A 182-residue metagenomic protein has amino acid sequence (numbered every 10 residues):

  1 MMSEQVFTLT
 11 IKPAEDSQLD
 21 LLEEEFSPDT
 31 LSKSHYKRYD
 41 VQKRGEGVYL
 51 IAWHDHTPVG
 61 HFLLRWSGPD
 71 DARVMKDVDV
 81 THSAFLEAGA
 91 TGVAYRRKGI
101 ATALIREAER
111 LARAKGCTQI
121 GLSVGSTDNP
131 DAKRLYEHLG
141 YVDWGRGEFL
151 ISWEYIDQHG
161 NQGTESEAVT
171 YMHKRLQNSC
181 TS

Functional and structural regions predicted by a protein language model:
E4-L22: A short beta-loop-alpha structural element at the N-terminal edge of CoA-dependent acyl/N-acetyltransferase catalytic
F26-P58, L63, D71-V74: Active-site rim helix/loop that mediates acceptor-substrate recognition in acyltransferases
H61-A88, E148-E165: Conserved acyl-donor/pantetheine-binding loop and adjacent beta-alpha core of acyl/acetyltransferases and related
E87, G92, R96, G125: Residue-level recognition of the GNAT/N-acetyltransferase active site
T91, R97-R110, R134, H138: Conserved acetyl-CoA-binding loop-helix of GNAT-fold acetyltransferases
A112-G125: Conserved GNAT acetyl-CoA-binding A-motif
L122-K133, E148-E154: Conserved beta-strand-loop-alpha-helix junction that forms the acyl-donor binding cleft
Y136-R146: Conserved acetyl-CoA-binding loop of GNAT-fold acetyltransferases
